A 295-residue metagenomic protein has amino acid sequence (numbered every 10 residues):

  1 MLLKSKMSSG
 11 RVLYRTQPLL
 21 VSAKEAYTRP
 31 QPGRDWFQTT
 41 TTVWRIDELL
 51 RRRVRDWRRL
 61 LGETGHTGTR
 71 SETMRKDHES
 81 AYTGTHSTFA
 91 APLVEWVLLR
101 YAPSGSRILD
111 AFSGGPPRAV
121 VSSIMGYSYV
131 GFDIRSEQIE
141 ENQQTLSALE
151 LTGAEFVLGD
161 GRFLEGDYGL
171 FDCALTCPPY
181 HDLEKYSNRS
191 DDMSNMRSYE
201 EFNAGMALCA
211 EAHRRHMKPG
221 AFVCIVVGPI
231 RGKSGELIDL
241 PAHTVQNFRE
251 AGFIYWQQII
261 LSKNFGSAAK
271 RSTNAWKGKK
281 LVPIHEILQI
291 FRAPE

Functional and structural regions predicted by a protein language model:
M1-E295: Class I S-adenosyl-L-methionine-dependent methyltransferase catalytic core
